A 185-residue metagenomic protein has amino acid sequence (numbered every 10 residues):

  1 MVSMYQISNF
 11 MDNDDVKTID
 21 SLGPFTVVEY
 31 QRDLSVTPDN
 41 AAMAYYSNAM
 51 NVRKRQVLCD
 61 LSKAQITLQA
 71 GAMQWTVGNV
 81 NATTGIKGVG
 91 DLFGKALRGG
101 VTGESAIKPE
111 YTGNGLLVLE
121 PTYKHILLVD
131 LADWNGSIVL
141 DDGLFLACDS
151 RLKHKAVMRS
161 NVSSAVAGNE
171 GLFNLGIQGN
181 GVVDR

Functional and structural regions predicted by a protein language model:
V2-R185: Composition-driven recognition of glycine/serine/threonine/acidic- and proline-rich low-complexity segments and repeats
